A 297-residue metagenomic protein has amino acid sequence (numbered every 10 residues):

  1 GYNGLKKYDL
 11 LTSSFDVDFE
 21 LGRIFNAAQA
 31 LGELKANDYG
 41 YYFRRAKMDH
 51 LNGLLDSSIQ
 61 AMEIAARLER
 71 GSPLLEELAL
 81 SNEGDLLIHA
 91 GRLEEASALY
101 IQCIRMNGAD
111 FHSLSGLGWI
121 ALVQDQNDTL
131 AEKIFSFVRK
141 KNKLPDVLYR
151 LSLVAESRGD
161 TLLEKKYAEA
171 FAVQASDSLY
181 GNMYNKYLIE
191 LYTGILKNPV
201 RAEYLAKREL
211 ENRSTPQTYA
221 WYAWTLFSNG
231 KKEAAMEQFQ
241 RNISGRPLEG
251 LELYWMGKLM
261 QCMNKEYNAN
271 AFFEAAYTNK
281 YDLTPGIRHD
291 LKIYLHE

Functional and structural regions predicted by a protein language model:
Y2-G4, K35-N37, A66, R139-P145 (+4 more regions): TPR/TPR-like (Sel1-like) alpha-helical repeat modules
N3-T12, A36-R44, S72-S81, M106-S115 (+5 more regions): Generic helix N-cap/helix-start motif at coil->alpha-helix transitions
D16, K47, D85, W119-I120 (+4 more regions): Residue-level recognition of tetratricopeptide repeat
L21, N52, A90, Q124-D125 (+4 more regions): Structural motif corresponding to the intra-repeat A-B loop/turn of tetratricopeptide repeats
L21-I24, L55, L93, N127-D128 (+4 more regions): TPR-repeat structural position
A28-L31, M62, Y100, F135 (+4 more regions): Hydrophobic/aromatic packing residues within the alpha-helices of TPR/SEL1-like helical repeat arrays
S176-S244: Alpha-helical adaptor scaffolds
